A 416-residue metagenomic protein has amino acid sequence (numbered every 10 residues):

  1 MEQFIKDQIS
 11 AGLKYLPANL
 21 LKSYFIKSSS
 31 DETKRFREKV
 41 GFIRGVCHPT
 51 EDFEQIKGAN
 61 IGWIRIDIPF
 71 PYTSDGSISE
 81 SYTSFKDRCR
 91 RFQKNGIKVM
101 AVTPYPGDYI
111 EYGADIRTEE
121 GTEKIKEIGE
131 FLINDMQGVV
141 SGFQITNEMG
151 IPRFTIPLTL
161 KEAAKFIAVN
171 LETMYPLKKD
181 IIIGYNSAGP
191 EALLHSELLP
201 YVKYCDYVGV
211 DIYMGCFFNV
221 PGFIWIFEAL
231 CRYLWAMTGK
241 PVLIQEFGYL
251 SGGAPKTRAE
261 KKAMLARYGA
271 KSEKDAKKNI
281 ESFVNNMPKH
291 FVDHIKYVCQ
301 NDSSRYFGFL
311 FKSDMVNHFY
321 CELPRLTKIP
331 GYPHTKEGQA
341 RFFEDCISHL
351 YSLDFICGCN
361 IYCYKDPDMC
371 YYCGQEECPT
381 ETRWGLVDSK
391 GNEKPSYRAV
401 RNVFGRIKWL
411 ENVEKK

Functional and structural regions predicted by a protein language model:
E2-K34, Q144, F307-D345, H349-K416: Aromatic-rich peripheral "rim/lid" segments of glycoside hydrolase catalytic domains that contact and position glycan
S10-D87, R91-E123, P324-K328: N-terminal substrate-binding region of glycoside hydrolase catalytic domains
R44, I145, A164-H195, G239-G253 (+2 more regions): Aromatic-lined carbohydrate-recognition surfaces of secreted/lumenal glycan-active proteins
F53-N60, T83-M100, L132-Q137, E197-K203 (+2 more regions): Acidic (Asp/Glu)-rich catalytic clusters
I64, L132, F143, V208 (+4 more regions): Conserved, mostly hydrophobic/aromatic
I64-I66, A101-T103, S141, N147 (+3 more regions): Aromatic- and acid-rich polysaccharide-binding/catalytic face of secreted or lumenal carbohydrate-active enzymes
G76-T83, I110-C205, I212-A229, Y371-K390: Active-site cleft segment of glycoside hydrolase catalytic domains centered on the general acid/base Glu
C231-I244, S251-G253, A259-I356, Y362-Y364: Surface-exposed substrate-engagement region within the catalytic domains of secreted or surface-exposed extracellular
